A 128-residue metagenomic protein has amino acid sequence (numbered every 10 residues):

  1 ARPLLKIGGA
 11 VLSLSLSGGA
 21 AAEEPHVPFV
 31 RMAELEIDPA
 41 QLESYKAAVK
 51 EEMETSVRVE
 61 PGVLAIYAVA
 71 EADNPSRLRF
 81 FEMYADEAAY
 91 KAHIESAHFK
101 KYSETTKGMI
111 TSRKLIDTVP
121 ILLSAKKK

Functional and structural regions predicted by a protein language model:
L4-G8, A21-F29, Y67-S76, S103-K128: Glycine-rich beta-strand-turn "strand-cap" elements at beta-sheet edges
S17-G18: N-terminal signal peptide c-region/cleavage motif recognized by signal peptidases
E24, E51-A65, M83-D117: An amphipathic, aromatic/His-enriched active-site/gating alpha helix that lines ligand/cofactor pockets
P28-E36, A65-I94: Short, well-ordered beta-strand segments in beta-rich or mixed alpha/beta enzyme and ligand-binding folds
F29-V59: N-terminal targeting signals for Sec/Tat export/insertion, comprising classic cleavable signal peptides
